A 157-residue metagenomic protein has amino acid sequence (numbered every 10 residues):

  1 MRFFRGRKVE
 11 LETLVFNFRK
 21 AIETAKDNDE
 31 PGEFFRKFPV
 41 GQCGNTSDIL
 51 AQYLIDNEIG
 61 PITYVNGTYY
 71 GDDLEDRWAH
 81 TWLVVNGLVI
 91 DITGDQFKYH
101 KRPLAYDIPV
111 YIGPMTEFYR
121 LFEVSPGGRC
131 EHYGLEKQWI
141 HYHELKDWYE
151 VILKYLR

Functional and structural regions predicted by a protein language model:
M1-R157: A structural boundary/capping signal
